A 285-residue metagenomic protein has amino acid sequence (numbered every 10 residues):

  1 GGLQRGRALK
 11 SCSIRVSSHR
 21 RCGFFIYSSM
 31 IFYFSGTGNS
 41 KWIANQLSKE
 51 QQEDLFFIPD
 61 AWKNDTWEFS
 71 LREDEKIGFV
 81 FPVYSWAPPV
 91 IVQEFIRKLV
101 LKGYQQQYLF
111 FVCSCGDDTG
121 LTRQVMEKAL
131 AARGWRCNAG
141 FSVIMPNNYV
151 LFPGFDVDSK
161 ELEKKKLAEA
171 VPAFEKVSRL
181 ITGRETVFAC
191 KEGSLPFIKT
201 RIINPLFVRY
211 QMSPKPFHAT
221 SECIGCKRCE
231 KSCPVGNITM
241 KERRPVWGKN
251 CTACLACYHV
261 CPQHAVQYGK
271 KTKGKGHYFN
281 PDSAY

Functional and structural regions predicted by a protein language model:
G1-G2, G6, G23: Residue-identity detector for glycine
Y27-I31, S35-W62, L71-F81, S85-L206 (+2 more regions): FMN-binding flavodoxin-like domain, especially the glycine-rich phosphate-binding loop
G193-G225, K231: A mid-sequence, solvent-exposed acidic-amphipathic segment
H218-A219, I224-V246, T252, A256-K273: Iron-sulfur cluster-binding cysteine motifs and their immediate structural context in ferredoxin-like electron-transfer
